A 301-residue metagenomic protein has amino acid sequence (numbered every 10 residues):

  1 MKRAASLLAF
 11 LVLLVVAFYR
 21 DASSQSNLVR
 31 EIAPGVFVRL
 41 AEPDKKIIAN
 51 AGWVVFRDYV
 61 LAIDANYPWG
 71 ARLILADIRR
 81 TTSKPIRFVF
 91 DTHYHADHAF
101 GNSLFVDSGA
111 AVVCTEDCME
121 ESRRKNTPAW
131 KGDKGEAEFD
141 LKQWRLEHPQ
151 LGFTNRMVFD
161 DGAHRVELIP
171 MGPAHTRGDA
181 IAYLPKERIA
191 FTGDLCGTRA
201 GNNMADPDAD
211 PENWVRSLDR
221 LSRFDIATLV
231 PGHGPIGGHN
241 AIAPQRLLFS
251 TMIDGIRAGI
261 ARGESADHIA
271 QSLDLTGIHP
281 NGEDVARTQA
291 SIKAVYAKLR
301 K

Functional and structural regions predicted by a protein language model:
M1-A4: Positively charged n-region of N-terminal signal peptides that target proteins for export
L8-A17: Bacterial N-terminal signal peptides
S26, R30-E31, E120-M171, R177 (+3 more regions): Metallo-beta-lactamase
R30-D77, A182-D194: Conserved beta-strand hairpin/beta-sheet module of binuclear metal-dependent hydrolase folds, prominently
G35, V54, D64, I78 (+10 more regions): Divalent metal-coordination and catalytic microenvironments
F56-L61, W69-V113: Active-site metal-binding motif and surrounding structural segment of the metallo-beta-lactamase
Y59-V60, Y67-W69, V158, R165-G255: Metallo-beta-lactamase
R223-D225, I236-K301: Accessory terminal helices/loops
